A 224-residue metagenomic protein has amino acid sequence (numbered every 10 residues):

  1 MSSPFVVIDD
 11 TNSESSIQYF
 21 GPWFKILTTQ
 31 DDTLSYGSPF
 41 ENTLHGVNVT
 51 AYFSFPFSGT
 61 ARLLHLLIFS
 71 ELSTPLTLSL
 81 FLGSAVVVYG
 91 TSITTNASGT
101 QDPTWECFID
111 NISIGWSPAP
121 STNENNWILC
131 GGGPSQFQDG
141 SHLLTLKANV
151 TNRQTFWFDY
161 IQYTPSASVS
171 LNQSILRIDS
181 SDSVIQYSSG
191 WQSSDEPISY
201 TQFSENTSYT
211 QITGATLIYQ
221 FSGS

Functional and structural regions predicted by a protein language model:
M1-S224: Glycan-recognition surfaces in beta-rich domains, encompassing non-catalytic CBMs and lectin-like receptor-binding
